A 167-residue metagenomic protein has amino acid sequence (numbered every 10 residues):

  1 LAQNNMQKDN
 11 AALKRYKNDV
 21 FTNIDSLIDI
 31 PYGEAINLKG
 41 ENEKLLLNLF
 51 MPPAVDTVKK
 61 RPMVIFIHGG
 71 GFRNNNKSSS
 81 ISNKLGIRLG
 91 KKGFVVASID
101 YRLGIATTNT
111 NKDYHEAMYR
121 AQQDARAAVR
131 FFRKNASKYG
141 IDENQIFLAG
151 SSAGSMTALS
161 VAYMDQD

Functional and structural regions predicted by a protein language model:
N5-K59: N-terminal cap/lid segment of alpha/beta-hydrolase-fold proteins
K59-G70: Short beta-strand element of the alpha/beta-hydrolase
G70-R73, G104-A106: Active-site loop signature of alpha/beta-hydrolase-fold enzymes
G71-N74, V96, F131: Serine-hydrolase catalytic-loop signature spanning alpha/beta hydrolases and amidase-signature enzymes
S78-S98: Short amphipathic alpha-helix adjacent to the substrate-entry channel of hydrolases
F94, Y101-L103, T108: Active-site loop/turn elements of alpha/beta-hydrolase fold enzymes, especially the short glycine-/histidine-rich
A127-D167: Primarily recognizes the serine-hydrolase "nucleophile elbow" in alpha/beta-hydrolase and SGNH/GDSL folds
